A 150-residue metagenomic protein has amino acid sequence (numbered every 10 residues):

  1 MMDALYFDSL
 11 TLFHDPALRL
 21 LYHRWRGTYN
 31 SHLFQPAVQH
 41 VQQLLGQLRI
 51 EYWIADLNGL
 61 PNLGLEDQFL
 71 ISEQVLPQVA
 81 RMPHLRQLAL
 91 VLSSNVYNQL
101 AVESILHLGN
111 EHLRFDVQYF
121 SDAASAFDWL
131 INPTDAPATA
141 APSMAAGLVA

Functional and structural regions predicted by a protein language model:
M2-A150: Amphipathic, Lys/Arg-enriched alpha-helical "gate/interface" segment within cytosolic domains that mediates
